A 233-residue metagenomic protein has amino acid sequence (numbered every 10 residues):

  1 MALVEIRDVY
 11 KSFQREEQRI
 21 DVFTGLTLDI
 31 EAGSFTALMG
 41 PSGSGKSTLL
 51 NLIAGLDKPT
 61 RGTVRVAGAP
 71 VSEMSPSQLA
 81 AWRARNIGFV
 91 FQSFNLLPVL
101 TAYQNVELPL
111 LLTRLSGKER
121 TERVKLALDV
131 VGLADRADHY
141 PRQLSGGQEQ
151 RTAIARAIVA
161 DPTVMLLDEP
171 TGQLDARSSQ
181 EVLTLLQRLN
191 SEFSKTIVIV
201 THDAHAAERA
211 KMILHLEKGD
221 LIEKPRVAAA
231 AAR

Functional and structural regions predicted by a protein language model:
A2-K218: ABC family nucleotide-binding domain
M212, D220-R233: Conserved beta-strand-loop-alpha-helix hinge in the C-terminal portion of ABC ATPase nucleotide-binding domains
